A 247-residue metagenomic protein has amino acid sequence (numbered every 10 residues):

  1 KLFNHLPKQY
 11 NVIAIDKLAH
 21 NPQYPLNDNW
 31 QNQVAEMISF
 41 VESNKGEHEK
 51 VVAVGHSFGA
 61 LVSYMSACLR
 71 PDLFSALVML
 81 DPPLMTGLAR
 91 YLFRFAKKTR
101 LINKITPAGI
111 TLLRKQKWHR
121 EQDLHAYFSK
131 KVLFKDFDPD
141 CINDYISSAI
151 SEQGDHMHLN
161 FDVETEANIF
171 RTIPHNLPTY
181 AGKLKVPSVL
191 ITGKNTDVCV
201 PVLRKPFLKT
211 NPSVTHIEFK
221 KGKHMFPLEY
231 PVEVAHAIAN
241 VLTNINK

Functional and structural regions predicted by a protein language model:
K1-V12: Short amphipathic alpha-helix adjacent to the substrate-entry channel of hydrolases
I13-V54, F93-F95, H236: Active-site loop/oxyanion-hole signature of alpha/beta-hydrolase fold enzymes
K50-L92: Conserved hydrolase catalytic core segment
A76-K117: Flexible "cap/lid" loop of the alpha/beta hydrolase fold
L112-R171: Conserved alpha/beta-hydrolase catalytic His-Asp/Glu region
D140, I150-P206: Conserved serine/cysteine hydrolase catalytic core
F219-P231: Catalytic histidine-centered segment of alpha/beta-hydrolase-like enzymes
L228-N240: Post-His helix in hydrolase/transferase enzymes
